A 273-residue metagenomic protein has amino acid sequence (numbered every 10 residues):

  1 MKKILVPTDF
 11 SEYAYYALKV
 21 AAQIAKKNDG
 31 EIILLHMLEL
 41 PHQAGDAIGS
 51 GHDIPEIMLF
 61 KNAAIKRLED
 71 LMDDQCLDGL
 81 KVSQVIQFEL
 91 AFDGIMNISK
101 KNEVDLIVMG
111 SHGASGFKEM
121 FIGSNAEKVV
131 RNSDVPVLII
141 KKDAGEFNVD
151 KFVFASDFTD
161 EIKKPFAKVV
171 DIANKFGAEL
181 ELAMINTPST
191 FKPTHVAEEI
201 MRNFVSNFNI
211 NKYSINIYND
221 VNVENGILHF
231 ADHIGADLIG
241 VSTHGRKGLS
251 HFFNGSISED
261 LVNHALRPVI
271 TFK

Functional and structural regions predicted by a protein language model:
M1-G51, K151-S214, A236-L238, H264: Small/aliphatic-rich secondary-structure junction motif
Y13, S115-G116, E161, V223 (+1 more regions): Short glycine-rich, flexible loops that bind phosphorylated cofactors or substrates
A21, L71, I95, V129 (+4 more regions): Aromatic/hydrophobic pocket-lining residues that form π-stacking "cages" and hydrophobic walls in ligand
A25, Q75, S99, V130 (+4 more regions): A generic structural signal for well-ordered alpha-helical segments
H36, I86, M184, I217-N219 (+1 more regions): Residue-level recognition of beta-strand->loop/alpha-helix junctions
H52-K66: A short acidic, glycine-rich active-site loop that binds or catalyzes chemistry on phosphate/adenosine moieties
K66, M72-I107, F208-V241, G245-L249 (+2 more regions): Structural beta-alpha unit
M96-G145, D232-K273: Gly/Ser-rich helix-loop-strand patches that form or flank binding pockets for ribonucleotide-derived cofactors
